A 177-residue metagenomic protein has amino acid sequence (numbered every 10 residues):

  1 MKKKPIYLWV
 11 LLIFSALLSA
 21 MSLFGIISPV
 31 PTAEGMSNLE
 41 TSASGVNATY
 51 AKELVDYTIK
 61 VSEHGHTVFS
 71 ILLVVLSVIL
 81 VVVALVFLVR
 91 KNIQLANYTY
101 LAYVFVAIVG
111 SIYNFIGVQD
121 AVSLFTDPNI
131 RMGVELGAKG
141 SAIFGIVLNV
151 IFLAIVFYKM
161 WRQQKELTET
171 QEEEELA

Functional and structural regions predicted by a protein language model:
M1-N38, I155-T168, E175-A177: Cytosolic juxtamembrane helix and N-cap/initiation of the first transmembrane helix
P5, Q94-N97, R131-A138: Helix-loop boundary elements of multi-pass alpha-helical membrane proteins
V10, F14, G65-L76, T99-A102 (+2 more regions): Physicochemical signature of membrane-embedded alpha-helices that form the seven-helix bundle of GPCRs, emphasizing
L17-F24, I79-V83, V106-I112, I151-Y158: Alpha-helical transmembrane segments
A33-T67, Y113-I143: Interfacial non-cytosolic loop connecting adjacent transmembrane helices
V68-K91, V147-E166: Transmembrane alpha-helical segments in integral membrane proteins
I71, L80-N114: Loop-to-transmembrane helix junctions at the membrane interface
I108-A177: Alpha-helical transmembrane segments of multi-pass integral membrane proteins, characterized by long hydrophobic
